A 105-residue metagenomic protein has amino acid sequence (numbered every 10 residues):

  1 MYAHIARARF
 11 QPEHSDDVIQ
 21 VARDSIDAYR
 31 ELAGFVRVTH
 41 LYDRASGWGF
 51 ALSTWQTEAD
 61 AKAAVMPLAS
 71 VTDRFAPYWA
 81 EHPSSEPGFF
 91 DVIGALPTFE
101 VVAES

Functional and structural regions predicted by a protein language model:
M1-G49, Q56-S70, P77-S105: Short S/T/G/P-rich N-terminal loop/turn motif that feeds into the first structured element of a domain
